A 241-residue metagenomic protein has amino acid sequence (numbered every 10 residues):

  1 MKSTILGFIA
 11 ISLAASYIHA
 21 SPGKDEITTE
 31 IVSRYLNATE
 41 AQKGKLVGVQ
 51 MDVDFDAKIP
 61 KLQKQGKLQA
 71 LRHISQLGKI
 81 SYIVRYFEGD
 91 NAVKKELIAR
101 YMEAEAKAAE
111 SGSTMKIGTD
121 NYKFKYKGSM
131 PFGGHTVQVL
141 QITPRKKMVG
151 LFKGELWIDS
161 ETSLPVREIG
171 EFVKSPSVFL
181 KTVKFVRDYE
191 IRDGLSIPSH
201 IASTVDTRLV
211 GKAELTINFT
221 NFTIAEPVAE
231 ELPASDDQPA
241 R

Functional and structural regions predicted by a protein language model:
M1-G7: Bacterial N-terminal signal peptides that target proteins for export
G7-S16: Bacterial N-terminal signal peptides
A10, I74, R192: Extended interaction regions within the primary functional domain
A20-K153, S160-L164, K174-V183, L195 (+1 more regions): Structured extracytoplasmic
G154-E155, G170: "Short basic amphipathic alpha-helical interaction patches in structured regions
W157-S160, D188: Short, surface-exposed basic-aromatic patches at helix termini and helix-loop junctions that form
E168, S199-S203: Beta-strand-dense domains in secreted/periplasmic systems and polymorphic toxin scaffolds
F185-D193: Extended lipid/amphipathic-ligand handling interfaces
